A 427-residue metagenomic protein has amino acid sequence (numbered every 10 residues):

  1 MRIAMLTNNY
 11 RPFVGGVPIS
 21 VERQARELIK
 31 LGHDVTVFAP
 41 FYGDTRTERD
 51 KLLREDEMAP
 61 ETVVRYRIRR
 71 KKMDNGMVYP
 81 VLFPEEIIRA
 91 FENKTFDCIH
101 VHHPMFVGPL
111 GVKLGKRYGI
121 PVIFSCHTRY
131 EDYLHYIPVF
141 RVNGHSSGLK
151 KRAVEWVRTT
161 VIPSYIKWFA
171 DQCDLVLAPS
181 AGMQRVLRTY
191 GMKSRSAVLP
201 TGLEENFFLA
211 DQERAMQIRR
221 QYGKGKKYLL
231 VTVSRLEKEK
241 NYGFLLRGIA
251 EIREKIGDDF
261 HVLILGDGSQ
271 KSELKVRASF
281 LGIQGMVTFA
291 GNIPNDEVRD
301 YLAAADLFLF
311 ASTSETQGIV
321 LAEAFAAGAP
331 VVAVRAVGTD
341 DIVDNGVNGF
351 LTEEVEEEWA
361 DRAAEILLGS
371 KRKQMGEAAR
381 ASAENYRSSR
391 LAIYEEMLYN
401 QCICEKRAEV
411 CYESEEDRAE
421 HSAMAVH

Functional and structural regions predicted by a protein language model:
M1-K51, E55-V64, R390, E396 (+1 more regions): N-terminal subdomain of nucleotide-sugar transferases
I19, Y228-E251, V262, S269-K275: A conserved mid-protein helix/loop that constitutes part of the nucleotide-sugar donor-binding site
A39, K151-R214, K224-G225: Donor nucleotide-sugar binding/catalytic pocket of nucleotide-sugar-dependent glycosyltransferases
F91, N292-I293, D300-A305, E395: Short alpha-helical donor nucleotide-sugar binding micro-motif in glycosyltransferases
E273-I293: Nucleotide-activated donor-binding/catalytic signature segment of Leloir-type glycosyltransferases, i.e., the conserved
T313: Aromatic "clamp/platform" in nucleotide-sugar-dependent glycosyltransferases that forms part of the donor/acceptor
P330-A333: Short hydrophobic beta-strand element within catalytic cores of glycosyltransferases and related nucleotide-activated
D344-G346, F350-E356, E365-S370: Conserved acidic donor-binding segment of nucleotide-sugar-dependent glycosyltransferases
